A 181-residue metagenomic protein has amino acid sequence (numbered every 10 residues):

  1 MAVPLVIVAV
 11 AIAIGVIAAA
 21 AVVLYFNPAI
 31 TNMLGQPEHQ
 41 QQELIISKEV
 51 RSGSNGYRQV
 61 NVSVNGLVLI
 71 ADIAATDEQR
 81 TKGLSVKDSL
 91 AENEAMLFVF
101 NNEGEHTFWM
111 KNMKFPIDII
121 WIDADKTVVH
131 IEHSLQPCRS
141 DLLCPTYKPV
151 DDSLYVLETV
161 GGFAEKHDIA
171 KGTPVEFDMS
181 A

Functional and structural regions predicted by a protein language model:
A2-A9, A20-A181: Compact, glycine-rich, soluble single-domain proteins
I12: Acidic/histidine-enriched ion/cofactor-binding microenvironments in catalytic or ligand-binding pockets
